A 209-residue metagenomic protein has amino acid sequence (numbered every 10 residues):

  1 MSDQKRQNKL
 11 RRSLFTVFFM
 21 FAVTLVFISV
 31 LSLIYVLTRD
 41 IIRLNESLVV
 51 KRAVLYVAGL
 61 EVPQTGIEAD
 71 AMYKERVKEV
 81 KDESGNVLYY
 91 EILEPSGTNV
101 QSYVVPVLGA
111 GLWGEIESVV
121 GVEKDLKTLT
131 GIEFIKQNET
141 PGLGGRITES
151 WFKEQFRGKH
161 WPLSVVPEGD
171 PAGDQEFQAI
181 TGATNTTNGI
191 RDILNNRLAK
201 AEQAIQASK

Functional and structural regions predicted by a protein language model:
S2-K209: Flexible, solvent-exposed loop/hinge segments and secondary-structure transition points
